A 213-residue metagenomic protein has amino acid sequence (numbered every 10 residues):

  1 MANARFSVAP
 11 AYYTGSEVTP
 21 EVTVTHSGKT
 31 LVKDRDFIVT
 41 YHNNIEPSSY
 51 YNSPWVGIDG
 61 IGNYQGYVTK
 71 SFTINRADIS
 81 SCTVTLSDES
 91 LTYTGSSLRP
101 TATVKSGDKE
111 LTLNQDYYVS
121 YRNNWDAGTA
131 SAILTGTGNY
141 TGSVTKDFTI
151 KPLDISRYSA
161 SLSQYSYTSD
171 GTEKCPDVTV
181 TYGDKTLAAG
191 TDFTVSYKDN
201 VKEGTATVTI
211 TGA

Functional and structural regions predicted by a protein language model:
M1-K29, R76-K109, P152-K185: Solvent-exposed, low-complexity, repeat-rich "mucin-like" stalks and linkers
T30-Q65, K70-F72, K109-T141, K146-F148 (+1 more regions): Serine/threonine-rich, repeat-prone extracellular segments and beta-strand-based repeat modules of secreted/surface
